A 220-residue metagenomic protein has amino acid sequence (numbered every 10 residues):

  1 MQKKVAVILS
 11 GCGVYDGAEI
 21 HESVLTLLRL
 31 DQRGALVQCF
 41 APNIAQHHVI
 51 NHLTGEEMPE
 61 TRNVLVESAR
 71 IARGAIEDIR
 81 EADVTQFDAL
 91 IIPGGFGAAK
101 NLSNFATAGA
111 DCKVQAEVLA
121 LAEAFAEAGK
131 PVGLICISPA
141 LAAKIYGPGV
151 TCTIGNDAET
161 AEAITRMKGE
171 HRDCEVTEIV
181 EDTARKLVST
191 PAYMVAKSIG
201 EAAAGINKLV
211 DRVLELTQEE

Functional and structural regions predicted by a protein language model:
M1-K3: A short, charged/proline- and glycine-enriched loop that marks the coil->beta-strand transition at the N-terminal
A6-I20, V24-Q32, L36-Q38, A75-E220: Active-site-adjacent pocket-lining segments in enzyme domains
F40-L65: N-terminal beta-loop-helix "entrance" segment that forms/cooperates in small-molecule cofactor or anionic ligand
P59-A75, R80-T85: Glycine/small-residue-rich loop that forms an oxyanion/phosphate-binding "nest" at active or ligand-binding sites
